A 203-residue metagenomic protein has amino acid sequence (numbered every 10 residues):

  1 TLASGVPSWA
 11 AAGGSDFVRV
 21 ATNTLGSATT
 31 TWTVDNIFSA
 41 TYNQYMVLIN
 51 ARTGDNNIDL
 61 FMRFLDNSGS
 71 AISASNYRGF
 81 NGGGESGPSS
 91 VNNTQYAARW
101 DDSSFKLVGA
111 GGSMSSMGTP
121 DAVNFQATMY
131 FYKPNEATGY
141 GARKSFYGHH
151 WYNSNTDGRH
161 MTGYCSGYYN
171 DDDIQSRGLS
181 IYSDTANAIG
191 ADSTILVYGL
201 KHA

Functional and structural regions predicted by a protein language model:
T1-S15: Short, surface-exposed terminal/edge motifs of secreted or surface/virion proteins that either
A11-A203: Surface-exposed molecular-recognition determinants
